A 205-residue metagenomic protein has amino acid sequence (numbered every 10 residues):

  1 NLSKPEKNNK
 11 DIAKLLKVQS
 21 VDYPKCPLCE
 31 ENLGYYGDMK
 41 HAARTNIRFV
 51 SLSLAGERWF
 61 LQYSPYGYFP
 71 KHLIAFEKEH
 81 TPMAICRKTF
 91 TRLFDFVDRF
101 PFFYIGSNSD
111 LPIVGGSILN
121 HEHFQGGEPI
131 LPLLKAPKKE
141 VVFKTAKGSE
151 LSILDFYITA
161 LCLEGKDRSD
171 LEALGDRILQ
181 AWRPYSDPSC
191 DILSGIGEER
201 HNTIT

Functional and structural regions predicted by a protein language model:
N1-I85, D155-I158, E172-G175, A181-T205: Active-site microenvironments that recognize anionic phosphate/pyrophosphate groups
R48, K78-I105: Helical scaffold of the NTase/Pol beta-like nucleotidyltransferase catalytic core
W59-S64, T89-V97, F143-S149: Structured alpha-helical segments in the cores of large, soluble enzyme domains
L61, I105, E122-F124: Hydrophobic faces of well-ordered beta-strands that scaffold small-molecule active sites in alpha/beta enzyme cores
P70-E77, V114-L131: Histidine-centered divalent-metal-coordination microenvironment in nucleic-acid enzymes
A84, Y104-I105, L111-S117, E128-T205: Conserved His + Asp/Glu catalytic blocks
F94, H123, D176-L179: Generic solvent-exposed, charged/amphipathic alpha-helical segments that serve as macromolecular interface scaffolds
